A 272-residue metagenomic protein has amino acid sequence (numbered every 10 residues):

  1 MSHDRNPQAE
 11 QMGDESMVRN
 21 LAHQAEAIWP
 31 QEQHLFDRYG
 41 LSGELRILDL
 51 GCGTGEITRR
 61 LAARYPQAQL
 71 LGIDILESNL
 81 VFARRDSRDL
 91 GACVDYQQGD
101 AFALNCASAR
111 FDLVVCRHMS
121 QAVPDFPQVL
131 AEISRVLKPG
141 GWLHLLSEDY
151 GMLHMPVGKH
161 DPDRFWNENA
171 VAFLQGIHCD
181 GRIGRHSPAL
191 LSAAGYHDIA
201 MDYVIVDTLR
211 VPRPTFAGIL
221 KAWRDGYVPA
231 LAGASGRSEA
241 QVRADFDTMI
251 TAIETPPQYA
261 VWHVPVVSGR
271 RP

Functional and structural regions predicted by a protein language model:
P7-Q11, S16-M17, A200-Y259: C-terminal helical/coil "lid" or tail adjacent to the Rossmann-like core of SAM-dependent
E26-L45, R60: Conserved alpha-helix/loop element of class I SAM-dependent methyltransferases that forms part of the SAM/SAH-binding
L48, T54-A103: Class I SAM-dependent methyltransferase SAM/SAH-binding core
F102-L113: A short acidic, Gly/Pro-enriched loop at the edge of an enzyme's catalytic core that lines a small-molecule cofactor
D112-D125: A short SAM/SAH-binding and catalytic strip from SAM-dependent methyltransferases
P127-W142: A short glycine-rich, Lys/Arg-flanked "PGG" loop and its adjoining helix->strand segment in the class I
H144-R213: Conserved catalytic/acceptor-binding region of the Class I
A194-H197, V264-P272: Core SAM-dependent methyltransferase catalytic element
